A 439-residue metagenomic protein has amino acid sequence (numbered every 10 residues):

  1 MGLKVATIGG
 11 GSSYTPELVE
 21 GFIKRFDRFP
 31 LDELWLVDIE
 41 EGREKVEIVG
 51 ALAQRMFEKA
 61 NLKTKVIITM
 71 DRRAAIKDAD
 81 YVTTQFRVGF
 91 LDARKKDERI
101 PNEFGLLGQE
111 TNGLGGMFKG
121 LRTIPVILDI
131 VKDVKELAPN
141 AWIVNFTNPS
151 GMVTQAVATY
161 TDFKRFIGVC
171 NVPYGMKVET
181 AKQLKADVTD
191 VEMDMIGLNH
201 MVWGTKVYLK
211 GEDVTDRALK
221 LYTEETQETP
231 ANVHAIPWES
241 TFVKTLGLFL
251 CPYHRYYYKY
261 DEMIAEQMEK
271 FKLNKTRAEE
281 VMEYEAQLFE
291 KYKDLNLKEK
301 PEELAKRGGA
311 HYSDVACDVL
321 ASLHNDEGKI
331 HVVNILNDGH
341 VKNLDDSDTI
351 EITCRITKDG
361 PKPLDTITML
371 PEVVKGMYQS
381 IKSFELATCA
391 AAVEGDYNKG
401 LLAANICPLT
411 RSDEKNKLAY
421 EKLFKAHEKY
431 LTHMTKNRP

Functional and structural regions predicted by a protein language model:
K4-P30, L34-V37: N-terminal Rossmann-like dinucleotide-binding module
G11-Y14, E41-R43, N145-V153, V172-G175: Gly/Ser/Thr-rich loops at beta-strand to alpha-helix junctions that form or flank small-molecule/cofactor-binding
D27-N61: Glycine-rich phosphate-binding loop and adjoining beta1-alpha1-beta2 segment of Rossmann-like nucleotide-binding folds
K65-D78: Short acidic low-complexity segments
K77, T83-T84, N145: Redox-cofactor binding/interface segments in oxidoreductases and associated redox assembly factors
V88, D92-Y160: Rossmann-fold NAD(P)-binding glycine/threonine-rich loop
F163-T180: Acidic, His- and aromatic-enriched active-site or binding-groove loops in soluble protein domains that engage sugars
K185-P439: Long, compositionally biased stretches enriched for glycine and/or charged residues
